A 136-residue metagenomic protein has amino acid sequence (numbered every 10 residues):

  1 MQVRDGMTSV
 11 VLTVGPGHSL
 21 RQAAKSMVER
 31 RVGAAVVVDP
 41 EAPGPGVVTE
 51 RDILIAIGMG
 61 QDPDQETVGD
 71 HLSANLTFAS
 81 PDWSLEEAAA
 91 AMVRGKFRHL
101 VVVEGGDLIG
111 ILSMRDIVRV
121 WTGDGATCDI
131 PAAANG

Functional and structural regions predicted by a protein language model:
M1-V10, T49-F78, S84-V93, L108-I109 (+1 more regions): Tandem CBS (Bateman) regulatory domains
G6, Q22-S26, D39-E41, M59-D62: Short hydrophobic/aromatic-rich motifs at helix boundaries and adjacent loops
V14-R31, V38, A79-K96, V103-E104 (+1 more regions): The conserved cystathionine-beta-synthase
M27-R30, A35-R51, M92, L100-R115: A glycine-centered beta-loop-beta connector
